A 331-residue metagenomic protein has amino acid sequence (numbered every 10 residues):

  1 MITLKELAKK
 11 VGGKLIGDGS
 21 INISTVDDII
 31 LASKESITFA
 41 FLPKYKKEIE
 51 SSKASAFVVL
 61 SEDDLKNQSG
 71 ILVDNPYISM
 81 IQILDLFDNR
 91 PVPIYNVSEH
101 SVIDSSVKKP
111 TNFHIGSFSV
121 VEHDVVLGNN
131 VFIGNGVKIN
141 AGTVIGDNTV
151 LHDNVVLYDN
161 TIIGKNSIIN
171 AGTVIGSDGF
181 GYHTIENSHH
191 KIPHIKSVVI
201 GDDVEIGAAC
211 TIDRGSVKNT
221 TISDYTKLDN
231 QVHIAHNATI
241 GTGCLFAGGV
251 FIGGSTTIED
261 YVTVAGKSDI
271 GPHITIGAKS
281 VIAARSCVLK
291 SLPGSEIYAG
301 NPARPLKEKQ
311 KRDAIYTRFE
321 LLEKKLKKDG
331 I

Functional and structural regions predicted by a protein language model:
M1-H100, T161, N166, G172-T173 (+3 more regions): Terminal amphipathic alpha-helical/low-complexity segments used for targeting or macromolecular assembly
F39, N96-P305, K309-Q310: Structural signal for interior beta-strand "rungs" in well-ordered beta-sheet cores of soluble enzyme domains
